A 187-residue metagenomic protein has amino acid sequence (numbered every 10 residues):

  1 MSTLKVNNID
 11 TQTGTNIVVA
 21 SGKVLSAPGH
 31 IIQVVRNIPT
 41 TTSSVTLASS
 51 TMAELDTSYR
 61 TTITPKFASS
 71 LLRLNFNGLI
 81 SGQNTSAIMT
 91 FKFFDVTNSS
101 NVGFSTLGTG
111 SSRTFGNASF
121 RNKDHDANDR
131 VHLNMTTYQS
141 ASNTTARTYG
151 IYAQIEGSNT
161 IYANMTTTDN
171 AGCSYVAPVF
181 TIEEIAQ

Functional and structural regions predicted by a protein language model:
M1, G29-I32, S69, A177: Sequence-level motif detector for i,i+2 pairs with an aromatic at +2
M1-L4, N128: Generic secretory/membrane-interface signal
T3-V45: Glycine-rich, low-complexity segments
K5, Y59-I63: Short secondary-structure capping/turn segments at boundaries of alpha-helices and beta-strands
V19, I63-P65: Hydrophobic residues in beta-strands and at strand termini
T46-A53, P65-L71, N75-A146, G150-Q187: Terminal beta-strand-rich extracellular "head" domains that mediate receptor/glycan or other ligand binding
M52-R60: A short beta-strand-loop element at or near the start of a globular domain
